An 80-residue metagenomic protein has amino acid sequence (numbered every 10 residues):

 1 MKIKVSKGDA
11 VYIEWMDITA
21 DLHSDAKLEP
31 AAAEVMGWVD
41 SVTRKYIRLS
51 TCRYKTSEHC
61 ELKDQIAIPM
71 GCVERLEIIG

Functional and structural regions predicted by a protein language model:
K2-G80: Conserved RNA-binding domains used in RNP assembly and mRNA/RNA metabolism
